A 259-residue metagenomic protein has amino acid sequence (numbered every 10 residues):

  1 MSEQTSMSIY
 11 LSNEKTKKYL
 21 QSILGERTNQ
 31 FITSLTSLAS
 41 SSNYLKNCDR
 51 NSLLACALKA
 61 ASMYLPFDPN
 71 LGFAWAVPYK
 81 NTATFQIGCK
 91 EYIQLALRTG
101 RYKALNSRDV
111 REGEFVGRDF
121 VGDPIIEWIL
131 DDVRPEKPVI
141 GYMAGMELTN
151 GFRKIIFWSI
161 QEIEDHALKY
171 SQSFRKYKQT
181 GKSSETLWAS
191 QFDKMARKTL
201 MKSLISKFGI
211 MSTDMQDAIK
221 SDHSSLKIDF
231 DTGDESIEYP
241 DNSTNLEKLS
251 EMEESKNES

Functional and structural regions predicted by a protein language model:
M1-K18, M215-S259: Glycine- and charge-rich intrinsically disordered segments
E3-M211: Binding-interface segments
